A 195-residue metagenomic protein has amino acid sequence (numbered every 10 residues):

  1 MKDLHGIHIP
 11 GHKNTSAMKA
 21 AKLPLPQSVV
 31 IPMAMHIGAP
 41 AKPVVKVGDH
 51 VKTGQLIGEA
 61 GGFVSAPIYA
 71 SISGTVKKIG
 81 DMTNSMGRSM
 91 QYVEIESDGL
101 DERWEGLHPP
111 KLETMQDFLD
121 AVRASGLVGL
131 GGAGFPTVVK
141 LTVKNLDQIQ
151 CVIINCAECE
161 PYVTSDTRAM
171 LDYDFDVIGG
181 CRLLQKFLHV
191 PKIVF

Functional and structural regions predicted by a protein language model:
M1-V44, E94: N-terminal, Lys/Arg-enriched amphipathic/low-complexity engagement segments that precede the first folded domain
G6, K52, I72: Short, ordered coil/turn segments that flank beta-strands lining enzyme active or ligand-binding pockets
T15-A20, G54, G80-T83, V139: Intrinsically disordered, low-complexity boundary segments flanking structured domains
K22-S28, V45-K46, V51-K52, D147 (+2 more regions): N-terminal glycine-rich anion-binding loops that anchor highly charged ligand groups
A41, V47, V64-P67: Short, conserved secondary-structure segments in the cores of folded domains
K46-E59, K78: Short, well-structured beta-strand-loop connectors
V64-F195: Iron-sulfur-associated redox domains of electron-transfer enzymes in respiratory and anaerobic energy metabolism
